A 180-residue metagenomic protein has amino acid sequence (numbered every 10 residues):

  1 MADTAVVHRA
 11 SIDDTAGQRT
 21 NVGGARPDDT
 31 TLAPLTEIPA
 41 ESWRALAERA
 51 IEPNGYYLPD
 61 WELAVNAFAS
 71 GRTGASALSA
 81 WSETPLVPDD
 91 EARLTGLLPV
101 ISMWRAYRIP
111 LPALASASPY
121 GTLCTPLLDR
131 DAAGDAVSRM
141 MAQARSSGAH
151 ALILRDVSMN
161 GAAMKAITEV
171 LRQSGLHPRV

Functional and structural regions predicted by a protein language model:
M1-V180: N-acyltransferase acceptor-side catalytic subdomain
